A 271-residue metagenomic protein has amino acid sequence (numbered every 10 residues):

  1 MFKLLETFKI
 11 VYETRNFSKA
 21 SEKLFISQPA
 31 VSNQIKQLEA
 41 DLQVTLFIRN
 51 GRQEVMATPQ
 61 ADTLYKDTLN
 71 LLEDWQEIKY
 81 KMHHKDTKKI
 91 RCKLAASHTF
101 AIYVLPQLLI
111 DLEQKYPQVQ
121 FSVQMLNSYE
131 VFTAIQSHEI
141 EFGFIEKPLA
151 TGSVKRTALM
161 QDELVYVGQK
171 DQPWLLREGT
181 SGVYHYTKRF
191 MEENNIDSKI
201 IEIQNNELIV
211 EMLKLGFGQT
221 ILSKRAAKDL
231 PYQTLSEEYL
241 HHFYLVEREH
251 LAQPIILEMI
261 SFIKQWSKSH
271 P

Functional and structural regions predicted by a protein language model:
K9-S27: Short helix-boundary/capping micro-motifs
E39-A57: A short LG(V/I)-centered, amphipathic sequence patch enriched for acidic residue(s) preceding the LG motif
D41-L42, L64-D86: Alpha-helical linker/hinge and terminal dimerization helices associated with HTH transcriptional regulators
K89-A150, E202-I203: Central regulatory/effector-binding core of bacterial HTH transcription factors
M125-P173, R225-L230: Acidic, Gly/Pro-rich loop/turn segments at junctions of secondary structure
P173-N195, N206, V210, Q253: Secondary-structure junction motif
L235-P271: A late-sequence structural motif
